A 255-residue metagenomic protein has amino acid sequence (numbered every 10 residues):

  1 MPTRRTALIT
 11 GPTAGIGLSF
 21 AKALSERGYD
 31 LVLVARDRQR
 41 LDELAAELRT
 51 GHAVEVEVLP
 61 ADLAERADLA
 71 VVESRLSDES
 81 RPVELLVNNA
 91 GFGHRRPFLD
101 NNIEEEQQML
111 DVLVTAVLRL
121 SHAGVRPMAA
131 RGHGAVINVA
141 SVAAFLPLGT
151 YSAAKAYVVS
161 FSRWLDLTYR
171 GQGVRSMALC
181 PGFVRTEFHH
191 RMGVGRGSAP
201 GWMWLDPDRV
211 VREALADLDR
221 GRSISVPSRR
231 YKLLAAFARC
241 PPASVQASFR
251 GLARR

Functional and structural regions predicted by a protein language model:
T13-G15: Conserved glycine-rich cofactor-binding loop
R27-L44: Conserved glycine-rich Rossmann-like NAD(P)H-binding loop of the short-chain dehydrogenase/reductase
N89-H94: Conserved NAD(P)H cofactor-binding loop of Rossmann-fold oxidoreductase domains
P97-L99, E105-L110: Substrate-binding pocket helix/loop in short-chain dehydrogenase/reductase
S121, A154: Active-site helix of classical SDR
S141: Residue(s) in the substrate-gating loop at a strand-loop-helix junction that position the organic substrate next
A178, S198-L234: C-terminal helical subdomain
